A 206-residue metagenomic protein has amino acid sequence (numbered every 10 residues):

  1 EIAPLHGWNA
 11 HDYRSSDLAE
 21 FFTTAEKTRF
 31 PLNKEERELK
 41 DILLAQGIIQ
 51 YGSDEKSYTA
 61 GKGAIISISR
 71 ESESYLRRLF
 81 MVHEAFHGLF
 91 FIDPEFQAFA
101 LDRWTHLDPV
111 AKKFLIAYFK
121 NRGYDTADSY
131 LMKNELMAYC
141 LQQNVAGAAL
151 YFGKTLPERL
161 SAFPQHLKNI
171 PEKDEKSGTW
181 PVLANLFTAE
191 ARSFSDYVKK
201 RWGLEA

Functional and structural regions predicted by a protein language model:
E1-S57: Low-complexity, serine/threonine/proline-enriched polar segments
Q46, S53-G61, H106-A206: Metalloprotease/metallohydrolase-associated module, dominated by Zn2+-dependent proteases
A64-V82: Short pre-active-site segment immediately N-terminal to the catalytic Zn-binding motif
I65-S67, L89-F91, A100: A structural signal for short, well-ordered beta-strand segments and their strand-loop junctions that often border
S69-S72, F86, P94, V145: Short, flexible loop/turn elements at secondary-structure junctions
L79-I92: Active-site recognition of the HExxH zinc-binding catalytic motif
I92-D93, A100-R103, L150-K154: Short, solvent-exposed loop/turn and secondary-structure capping segments
A98-F99, A146: Short amphipathic alpha-helical segments with coiled-coil-like heptad repeat character
